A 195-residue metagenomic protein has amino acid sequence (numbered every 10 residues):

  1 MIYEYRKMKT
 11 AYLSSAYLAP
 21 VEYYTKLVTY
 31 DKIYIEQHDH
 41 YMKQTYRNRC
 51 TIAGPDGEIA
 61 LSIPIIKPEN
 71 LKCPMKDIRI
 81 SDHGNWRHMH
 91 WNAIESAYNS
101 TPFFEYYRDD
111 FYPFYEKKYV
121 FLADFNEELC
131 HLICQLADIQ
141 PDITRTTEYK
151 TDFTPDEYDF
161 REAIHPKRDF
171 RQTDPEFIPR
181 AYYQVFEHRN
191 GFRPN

Functional and structural regions predicted by a protein language model:
Y3-N195: Residues lining hydrophobic/aromatic ligand-binding pockets adjacent to catalytic sites
